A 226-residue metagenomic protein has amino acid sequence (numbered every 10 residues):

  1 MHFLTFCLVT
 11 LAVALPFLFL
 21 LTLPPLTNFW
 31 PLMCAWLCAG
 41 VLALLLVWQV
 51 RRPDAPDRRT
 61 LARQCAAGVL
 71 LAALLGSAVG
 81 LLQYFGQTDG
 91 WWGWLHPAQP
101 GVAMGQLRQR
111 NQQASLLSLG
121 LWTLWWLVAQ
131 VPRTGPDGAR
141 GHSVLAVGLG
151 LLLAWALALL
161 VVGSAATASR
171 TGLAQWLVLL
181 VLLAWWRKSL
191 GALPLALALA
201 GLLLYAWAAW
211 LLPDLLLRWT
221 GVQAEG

Functional and structural regions predicted by a protein language model:
H2-P25, F29-Q49, T60-L217: Alpha-helical transmembrane segments of multi-pass inner-membrane proteins
P56-R58: Transmembrane-helix boundary and interhelical linker motifs in polytopic inner-membrane proteins
V222-G226: Extracytoplasmic catalytic/substrate-binding loops of multi-pass membrane glycan-assembly enzymes
